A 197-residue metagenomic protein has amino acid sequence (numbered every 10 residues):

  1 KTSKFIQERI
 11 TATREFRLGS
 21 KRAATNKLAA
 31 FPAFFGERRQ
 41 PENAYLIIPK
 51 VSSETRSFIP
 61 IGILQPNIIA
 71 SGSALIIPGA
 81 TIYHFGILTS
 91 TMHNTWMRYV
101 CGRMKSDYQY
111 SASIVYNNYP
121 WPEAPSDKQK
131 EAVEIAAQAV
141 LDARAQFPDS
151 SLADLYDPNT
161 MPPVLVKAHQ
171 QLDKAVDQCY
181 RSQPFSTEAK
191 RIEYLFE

Functional and structural regions predicted by a protein language model:
K1-E197: S-adenosyl-L-methionine
